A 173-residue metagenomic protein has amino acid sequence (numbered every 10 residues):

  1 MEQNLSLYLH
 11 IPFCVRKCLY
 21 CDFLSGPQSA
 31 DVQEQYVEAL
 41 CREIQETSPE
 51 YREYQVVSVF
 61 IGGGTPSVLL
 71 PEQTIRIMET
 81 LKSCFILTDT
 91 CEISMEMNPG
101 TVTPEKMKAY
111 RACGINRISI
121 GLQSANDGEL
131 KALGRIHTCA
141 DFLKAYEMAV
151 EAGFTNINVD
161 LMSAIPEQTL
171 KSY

Functional and structural regions predicted by a protein language model:
E2-L7: Extreme N-terminal starter segment of soluble prokaryotic enzymes
L9-I11, L122: Alpha/beta-hydrolase
P12-F23: Local cysteine-cluster metal-coordination motifs and their immediate loop/turn environment, predominantly Fe-S cluster
S25-E50, Y54-Y173: Conserved non-cysteine loop/helix-boundary elements of the Radical SAM core domain that shape
